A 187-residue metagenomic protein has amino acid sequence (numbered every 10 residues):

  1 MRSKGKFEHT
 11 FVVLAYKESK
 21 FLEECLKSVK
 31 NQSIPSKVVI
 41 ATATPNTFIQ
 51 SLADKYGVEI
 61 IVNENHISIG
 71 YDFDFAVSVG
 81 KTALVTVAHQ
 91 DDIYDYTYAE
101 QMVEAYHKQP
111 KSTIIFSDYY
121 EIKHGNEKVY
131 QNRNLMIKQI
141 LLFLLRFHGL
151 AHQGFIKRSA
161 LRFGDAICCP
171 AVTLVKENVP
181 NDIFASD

Functional and structural regions predicted by a protein language model:
M1-S28: N-proximal low-complexity "stem/linker" segments adjacent to membrane-targeting elements
K27-S36: Short, acidic, metal-binding catalytic loop of nucleotide-sugar glycosyltransferases
A41-Q50, N65: A conserved acidic beta->alpha catalytic loop
E64-G80: Glycine-rich, basic loop-to-helix element that forms the pyrophosphate-binding segment of sugar-nucleotide handling
V85: Short aromatic/hydrophobic "clamp" motif used to bind/position activated sugar donors
H89-I93, D118: The conserved acidic donor/metal-binding loop of glycosyltransferases
T97-I137: Conserved donor NDP-sugar-binding/catalytic core segment of glycosyltransferases
L142-D187: Conserved nucleotide-sugar donor-binding catalytic segment
